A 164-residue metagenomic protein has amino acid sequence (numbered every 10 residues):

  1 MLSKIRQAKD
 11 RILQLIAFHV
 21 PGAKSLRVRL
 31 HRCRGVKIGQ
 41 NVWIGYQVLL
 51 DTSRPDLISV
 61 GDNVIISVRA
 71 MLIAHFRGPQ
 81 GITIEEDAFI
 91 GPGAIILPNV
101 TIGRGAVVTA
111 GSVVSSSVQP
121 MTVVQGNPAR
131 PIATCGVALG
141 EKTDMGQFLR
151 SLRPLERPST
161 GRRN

Functional and structural regions predicted by a protein language model:
L2-L50: Extended, small-residue-rich solenoid/repeat segments and analogous flexible loops that form exposed scaffolds
R6, R11, K24-R34, R54 (+7 more regions): Arginine residue identity/basic-tract feature
H31-R32, V36-I38, V42-Q125, A129-P131: Structural signal for interior beta-strand "rungs" in well-ordered beta-sheet cores of soluble enzyme domains
P79-I90, I95-I96, N127-N164: C-terminal segments of enzyme domains that contribute to small-molecule binding surfaces
